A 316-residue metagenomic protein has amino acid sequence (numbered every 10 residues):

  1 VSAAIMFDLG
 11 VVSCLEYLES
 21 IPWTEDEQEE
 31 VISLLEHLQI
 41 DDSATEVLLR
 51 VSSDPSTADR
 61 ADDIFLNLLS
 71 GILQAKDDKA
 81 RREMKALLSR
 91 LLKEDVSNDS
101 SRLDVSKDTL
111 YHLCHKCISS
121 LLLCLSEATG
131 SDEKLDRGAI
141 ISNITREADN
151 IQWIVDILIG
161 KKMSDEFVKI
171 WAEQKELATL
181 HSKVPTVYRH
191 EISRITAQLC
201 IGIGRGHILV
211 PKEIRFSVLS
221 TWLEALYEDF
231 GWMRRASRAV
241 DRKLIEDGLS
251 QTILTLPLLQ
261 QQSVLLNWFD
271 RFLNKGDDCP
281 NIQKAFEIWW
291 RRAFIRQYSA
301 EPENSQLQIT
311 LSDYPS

Functional and structural regions predicted by a protein language model:
V1-M84, E94, N98-D99, L103-T109 (+5 more regions): Post-BTB helical module
V31-L35, A44-L48, I64-L69, M84-L88 (+6 more regions): Generic structural signal of hydrophobic/aromatic residues within well-ordered alpha-helices of folded domains
L35, Q39, D241-S316: Eukaryote-biased recognition of C-terminal alpha-helical segments
G71-L219, A225-D229, L244, G248: Extended alpha-helical solenoid scaffold regions that build the rod-like backbones of large eukaryotic assemblies
D156, Q174, A225, R235 (+2 more regions): Enriched - but not universal
